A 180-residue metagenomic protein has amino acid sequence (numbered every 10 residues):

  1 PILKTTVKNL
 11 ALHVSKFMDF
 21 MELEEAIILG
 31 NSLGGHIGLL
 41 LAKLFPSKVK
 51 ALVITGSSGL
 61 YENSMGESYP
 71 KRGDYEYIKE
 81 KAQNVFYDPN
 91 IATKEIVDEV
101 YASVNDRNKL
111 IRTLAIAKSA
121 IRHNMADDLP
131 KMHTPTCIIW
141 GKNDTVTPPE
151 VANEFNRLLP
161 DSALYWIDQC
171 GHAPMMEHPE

Functional and structural regions predicted by a protein language model:
P1, S57, Q169: Active-site loop/turn elements of alpha/beta-hydrolase fold enzymes, especially the short glycine-/histidine-rich
P1-L29: Active-site loop/oxyanion-hole signature of alpha/beta-hydrolase fold enzymes
F20-E62: Conserved hydrolase catalytic core segment
R72-T134: Conserved alpha/beta-hydrolase catalytic His-Asp/Glu region
M132, I138-W140, D144: Short beta-strand/loop motif that positions the catalytic acidic residue of the alpha/beta-hydrolase fold
T145-V151: Conserved alpha/beta-hydrolase "acid-adjacent" motif
N153-S162: Active-site-adjacent alpha-helix of alpha/beta-hydrolase-fold enzymes
C170-E180: Catalytic histidine-centered segment of alpha/beta-hydrolase-like enzymes
